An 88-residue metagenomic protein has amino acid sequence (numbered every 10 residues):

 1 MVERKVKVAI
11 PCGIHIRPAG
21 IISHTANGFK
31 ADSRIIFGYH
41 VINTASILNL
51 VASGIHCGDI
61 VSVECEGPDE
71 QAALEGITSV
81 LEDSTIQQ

Functional and structural regions predicted by a protein language model:
M1-K5, I60-S62: Intrinsic-disorder/low-complexity, polar/charged segments enriched in Ser/Thr/Lys/Arg/Asp/Glu/Gln
K7-S53, C57: Compact, glycine-rich, soluble single-domain proteins
G54-Q88: C-terminal structural segments of small proteins and small subunits
